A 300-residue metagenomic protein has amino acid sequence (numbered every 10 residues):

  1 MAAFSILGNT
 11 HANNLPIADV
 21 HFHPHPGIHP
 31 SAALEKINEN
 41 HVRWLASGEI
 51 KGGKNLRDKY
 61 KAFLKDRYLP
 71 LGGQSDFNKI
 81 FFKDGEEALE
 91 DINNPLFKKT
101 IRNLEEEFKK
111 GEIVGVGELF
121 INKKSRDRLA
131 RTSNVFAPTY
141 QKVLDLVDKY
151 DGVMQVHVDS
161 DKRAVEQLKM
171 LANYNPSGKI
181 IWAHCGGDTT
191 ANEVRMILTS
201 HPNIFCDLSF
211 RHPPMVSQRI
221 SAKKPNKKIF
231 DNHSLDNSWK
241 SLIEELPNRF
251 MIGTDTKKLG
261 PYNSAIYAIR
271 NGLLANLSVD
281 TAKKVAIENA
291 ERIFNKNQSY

Functional and structural regions predicted by a protein language model:
M1, I6-H11, L15-V20, P24 (+3 more regions): Mid-to-C-terminal alpha-helical segments outside catalytic/metal-binding sites
A18-F22, W44-S47, Y68-S75, G115-E118 (+4 more regions): Hydrophobic faces of well-ordered beta-strands that scaffold small-molecule active sites in alpha/beta enzyme cores
H23-H29, E86-D91, R126-T132, M215-F230: Acidic/histidine-rich helix-loop elements that form or flank divalent-metal/phosphate-binding sites at the catalytic
H25-I28, G52-N55, F77-I80, N122-S125 (+4 more regions): Active-site environment of divalent metal-dependent phosphoester hydrolases
G27-G48, G53-D66, I101-E107: Alpha-helical scaffold segments that flank or form the walls of functional sites
P30-K36, N55-Y60, K142, E166-L171 (+2 more regions): A short acidic, amphipathic alpha-helical/loop segment
D58-M154, P213: Active-site gating/metal-coordination segments in enzymes
S133-M251: Catalytic pocket-lining loop regions of alpha/beta-barrel enzymes, especially the amidohydrolase/enolase/GH5 lineages
